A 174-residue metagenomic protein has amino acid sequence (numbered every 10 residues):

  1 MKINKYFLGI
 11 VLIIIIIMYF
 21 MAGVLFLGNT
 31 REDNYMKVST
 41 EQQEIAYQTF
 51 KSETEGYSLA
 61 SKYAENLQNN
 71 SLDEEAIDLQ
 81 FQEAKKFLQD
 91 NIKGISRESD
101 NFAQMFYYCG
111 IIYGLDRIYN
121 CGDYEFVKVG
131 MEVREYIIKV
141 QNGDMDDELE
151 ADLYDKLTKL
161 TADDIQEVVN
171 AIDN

Functional and structural regions predicted by a protein language model:
M1-Y6: Positively charged n-region of N-terminal signal peptides that target proteins for export
G9-V24: Hydrophobic membrane-insertion alpha-helices, especially the h-region of bacterial N-terminal signal peptides
I17-F20, Y35, D144: Residue-level detector of intrinsically disordered terminal segments
F26-K85: Immediate post-signal-peptide N-terminus of mature secreted/exported proteins
L59-Y119, R134-I137, L153: Alpha-helical segments in soluble extracytoplasmic regions
G122-N174: C-terminal amphipathic alpha-helix
